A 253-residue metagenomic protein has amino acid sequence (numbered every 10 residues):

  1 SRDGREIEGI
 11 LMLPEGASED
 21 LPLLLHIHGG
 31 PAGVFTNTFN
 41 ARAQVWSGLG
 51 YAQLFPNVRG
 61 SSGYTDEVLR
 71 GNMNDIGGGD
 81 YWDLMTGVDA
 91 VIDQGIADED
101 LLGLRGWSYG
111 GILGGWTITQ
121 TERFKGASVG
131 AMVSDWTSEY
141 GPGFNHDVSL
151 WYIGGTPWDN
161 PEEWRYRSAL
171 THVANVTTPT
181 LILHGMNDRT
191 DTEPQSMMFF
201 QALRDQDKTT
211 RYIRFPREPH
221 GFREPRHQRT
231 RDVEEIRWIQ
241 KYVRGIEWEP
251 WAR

Functional and structural regions predicted by a protein language model:
S1-E19: N-terminal cap/lid segment of alpha/beta-hydrolase-fold proteins
M12, H26-I27, R105, L183: Short hydrophobic segments within beta-strands
L21, H28-G33, S108: Active-site glycine-rich loops that stabilize anionic/oxyanionic intermediates across multiple enzyme folds
P22-L23, A52, G126: Short, Asp-centered acidic motifs that coordinate Mg2+ and/or phosphate in catalytic or ligand-binding sites
H26, T38-A41, M198: Alpha-helical transmission elements in cytosolic ATPase-linked domains
V34-T36, P194: Short N-terminal helix/helix-N-cap motif within the alpha/beta-hydrolase-1
N37-P56: Short amphipathic alpha-helix adjacent to the substrate-entry channel of hydrolases
P56-R253: Active-site-proximal cap/loop segments of hydrolase catalytic domains
